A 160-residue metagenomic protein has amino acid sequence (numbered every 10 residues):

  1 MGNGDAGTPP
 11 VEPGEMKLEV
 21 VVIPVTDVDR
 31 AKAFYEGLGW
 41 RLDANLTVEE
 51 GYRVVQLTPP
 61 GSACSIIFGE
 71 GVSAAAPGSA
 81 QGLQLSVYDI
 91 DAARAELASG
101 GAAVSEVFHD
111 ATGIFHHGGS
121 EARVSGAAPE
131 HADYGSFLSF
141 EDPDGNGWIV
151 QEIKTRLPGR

Functional and structural regions predicted by a protein language model:
M1-G14, N45-L46, V55, L85 (+1 more regions): Vicinal oxygen chelate
P13-M16, V22-S65, A92, S99: Core segments of cupin and vicinal oxygen chelate
E15-V20, G78-G82, G135: Short, solvent-exposed beta-strand edge segments and adjacent coil->beta transition regions
V22-V25, V87, Y134: Short, solvent-exposed loop/helix junctions and linker helices that flank or host conserved functional motifs
D27, D89, D142: Acidic di-acidic motifs
P59, F68-E70, E152: Residue-level recognition of conserved beta-strand positions in structured domain cores
A63, S73-A74, A103, R156: Active-site/binding-pocket entry motifs
G69-A98: Helix-adjacent hinge/juxtasegments
